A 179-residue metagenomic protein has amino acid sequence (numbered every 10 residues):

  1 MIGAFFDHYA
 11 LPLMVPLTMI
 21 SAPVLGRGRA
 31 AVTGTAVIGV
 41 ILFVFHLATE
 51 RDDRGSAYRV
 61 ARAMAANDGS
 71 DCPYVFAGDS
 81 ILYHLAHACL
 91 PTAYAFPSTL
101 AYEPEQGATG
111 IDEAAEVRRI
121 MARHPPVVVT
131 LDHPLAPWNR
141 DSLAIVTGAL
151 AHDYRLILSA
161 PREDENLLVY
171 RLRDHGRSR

Functional and structural regions predicted by a protein language model:
M1-A4, T35, D174: Short intrinsically disordered, low-complexity coil segments enriched in acidic
I2-G28: Hydrophobic/aromatic-rich transmembrane helices and adjacent perimembrane loops
V15, A86-A88, L150-D153: Short, structured coil segments at secondary-structure junctions
L25-V44: Signature aromatic-anchored transmembrane alpha helix within multi-pass, membrane-resident enzymes that catalyze glycan
V44-E50: Bacterial Sec-dependent signal peptides at the C-terminal "C-region" and cleavage site
E50-Q106, G110-R140, P161-R162: Short periplasmic/luminal acceptor-recognition loop of GT-C membrane glycosyltransferases, typified by
P126-R179: Aromatic/acidic, Gly/Pro-rich catalytic loop(s) in extracytoplasmic/lumenal soluble domains of multi-pass membrane
